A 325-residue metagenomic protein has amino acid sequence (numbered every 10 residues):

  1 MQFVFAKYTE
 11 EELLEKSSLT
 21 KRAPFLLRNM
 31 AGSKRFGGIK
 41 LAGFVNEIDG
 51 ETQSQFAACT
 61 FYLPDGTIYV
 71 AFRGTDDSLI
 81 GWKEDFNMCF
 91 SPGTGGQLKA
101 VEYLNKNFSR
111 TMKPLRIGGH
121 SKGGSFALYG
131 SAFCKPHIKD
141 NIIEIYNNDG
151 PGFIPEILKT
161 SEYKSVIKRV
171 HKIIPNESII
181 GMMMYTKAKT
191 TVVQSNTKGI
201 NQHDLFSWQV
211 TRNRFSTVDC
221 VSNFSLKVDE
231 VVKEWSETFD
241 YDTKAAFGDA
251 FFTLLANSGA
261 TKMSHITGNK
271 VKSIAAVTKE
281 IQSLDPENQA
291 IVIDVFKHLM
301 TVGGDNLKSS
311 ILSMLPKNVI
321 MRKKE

Functional and structural regions predicted by a protein language model:
M1-C59, L63-I68, F72-S91, G95-E102 (+2 more regions): Alpha/beta hydrolase fold serine-hydrolase catalytic domain that processes acyl esters and thioesters
G118-G123, A127: Gly/Ala-rich beta-loop-alpha elbow adjacent to hydrolase catalytic centers
A127-P136: Short glycine-enriched nucleophile-adjacent loop and the immediately C-terminal alpha-helix near the catalytic center
